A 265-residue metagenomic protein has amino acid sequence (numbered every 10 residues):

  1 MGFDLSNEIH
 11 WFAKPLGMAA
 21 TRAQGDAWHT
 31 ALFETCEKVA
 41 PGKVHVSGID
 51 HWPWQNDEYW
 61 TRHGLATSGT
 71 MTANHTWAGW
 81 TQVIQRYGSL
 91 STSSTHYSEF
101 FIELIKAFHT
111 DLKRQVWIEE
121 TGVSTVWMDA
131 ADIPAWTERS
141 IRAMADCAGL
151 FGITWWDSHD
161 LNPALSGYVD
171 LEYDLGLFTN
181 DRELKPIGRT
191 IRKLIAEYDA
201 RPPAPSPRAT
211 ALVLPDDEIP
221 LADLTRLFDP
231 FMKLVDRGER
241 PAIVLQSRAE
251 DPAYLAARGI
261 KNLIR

Functional and structural regions predicted by a protein language model:
M1-A20: Active-site groove signature of glycoside hydrolases
D4-I9, I49-W52, T154-N162: Short, solvent-exposed turn/loop segments enriched in Gly/Ser/Thr/Pro and often Arg
H10-P15, W80-I84, N162-G167: Short acidic/His/Gly/Ser-rich catalytic and metal-binding motifs that mark active-site loops of diverse hydrolases
A19-E34, K38-M128, L150, D160: Glycoside hydrolase catalytic-domain groove-lining segments
W28-L32, F100-I105, W136, S140 (+2 more regions): Alpha-helical packing segments of well-folded alpha/beta enzyme cores
T61-A66, E138, R142-D146: Short, surface-exposed basic-aromatic patches at helix termini and helix-loop junctions that form
W127-I141, L165-E172: Histidine/acidic-residue-rich catalytic or RNA/ligand-binding cores of hydrolases and nuclease-related proteins
A143, C147-R265: Aromatic-rich peripheral "rim/lid" segments of glycoside hydrolase catalytic domains that contact and position glycan
